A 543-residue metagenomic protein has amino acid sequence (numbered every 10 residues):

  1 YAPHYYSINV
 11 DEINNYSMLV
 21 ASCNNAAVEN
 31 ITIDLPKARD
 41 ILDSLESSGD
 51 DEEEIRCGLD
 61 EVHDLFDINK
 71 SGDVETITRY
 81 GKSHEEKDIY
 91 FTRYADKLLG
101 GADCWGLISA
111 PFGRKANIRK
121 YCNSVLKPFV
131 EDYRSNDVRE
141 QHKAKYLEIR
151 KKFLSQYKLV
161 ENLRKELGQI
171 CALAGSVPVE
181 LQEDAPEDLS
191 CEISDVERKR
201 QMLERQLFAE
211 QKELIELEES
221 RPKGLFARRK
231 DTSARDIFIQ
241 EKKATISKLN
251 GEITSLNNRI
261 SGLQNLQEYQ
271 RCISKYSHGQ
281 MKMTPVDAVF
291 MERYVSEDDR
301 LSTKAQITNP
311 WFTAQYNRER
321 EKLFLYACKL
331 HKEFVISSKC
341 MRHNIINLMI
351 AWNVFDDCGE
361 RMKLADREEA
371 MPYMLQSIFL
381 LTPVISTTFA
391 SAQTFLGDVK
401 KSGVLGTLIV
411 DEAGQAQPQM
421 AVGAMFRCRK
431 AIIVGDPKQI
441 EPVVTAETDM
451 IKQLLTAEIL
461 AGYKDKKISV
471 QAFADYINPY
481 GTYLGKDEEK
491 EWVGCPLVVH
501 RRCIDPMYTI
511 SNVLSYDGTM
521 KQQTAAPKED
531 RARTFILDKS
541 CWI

Functional and structural regions predicted by a protein language model:
Y1-I33, P222, E368-V434: Secondary-structure-rich domain cores
A2-R221, A234, F238-E241, S247-V295 (+2 more regions): Extended charged low-complexity segments that act as oligomerization/scaffolding linkers
P3, L214-P222, V354-L364, T534-K539: Active-site-adjacent bridging/hinge elements
S47-R56, V295, D299-R300, K304-A305 (+3 more regions): Accessory, charged alpha-helical segments in nucleic-acid-processing enzymes
K199, Q206, M362-A365, L408-A413: Short, flexible loop segments at the rims of nucleotide/cofactor-binding pockets, characterized by
P222-R229: Charged, low-complexity interaction regions
E241-V404: Conserved helicase NTPase catalytic core signature
A390-T407, G414-I543: Conserved helicase motor core of SF1/SF2 NTP-dependent helicases
